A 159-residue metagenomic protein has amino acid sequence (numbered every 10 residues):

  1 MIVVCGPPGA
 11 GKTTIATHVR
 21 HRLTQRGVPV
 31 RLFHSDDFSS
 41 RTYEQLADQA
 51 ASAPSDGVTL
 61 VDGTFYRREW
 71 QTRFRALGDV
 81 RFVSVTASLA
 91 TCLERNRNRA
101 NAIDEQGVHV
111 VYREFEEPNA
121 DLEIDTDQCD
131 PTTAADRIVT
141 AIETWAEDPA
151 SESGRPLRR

Functional and structural regions predicted by a protein language model:
M1: Walker A (P-loop) ATP-phosphate-binding motif of ABC ATPase nucleotide-binding domains
V4: Hydrophobic anchor at the beta1->P-loop junction of P-loop NTPases
P7: P-loop (Walker A) phosphate-binding loop of NTP-binding proteins
A10-G57: Conserved substrate/cofactor phosphate-moiety recognition/catalytic segment in nucleotide-dependent phosphotransferases
S55-D62, R81: Loop/turn-to-beta-strand initiation segments
W70-F74: A short acidic, amphipathic alpha-helical/loop segment
G78-N96, I124: Conserved phosphate-donor/acceptor-positioning beta-strand/loop module used by diverse small-molecule
N98-R159: Small-molecule kinase domains that catalyze NTP-dependent phosphoryl transfer to phosphate-bearing small molecules
